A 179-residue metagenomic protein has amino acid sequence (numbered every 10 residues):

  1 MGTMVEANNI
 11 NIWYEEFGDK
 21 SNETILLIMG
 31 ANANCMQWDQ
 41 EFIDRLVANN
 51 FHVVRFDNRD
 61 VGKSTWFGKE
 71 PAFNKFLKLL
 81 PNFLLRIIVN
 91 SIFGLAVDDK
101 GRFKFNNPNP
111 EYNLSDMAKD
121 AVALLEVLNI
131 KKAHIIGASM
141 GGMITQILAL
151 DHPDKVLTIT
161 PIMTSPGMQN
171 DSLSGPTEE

Functional and structural regions predicted by a protein language model:
N8-K104: Conserved HGGG/HGGXW glycine-rich cap/lid loop of the alpha/beta-hydrolase fold
K20, L128-K131: Glycine-rich phosphate-binding loop signature in dinucleotide/nucleotide-binding domains
L27-A31, S139, T164: Glycine-rich His-Gly loop
V54-F56, A138, I162: The conserved SAM/SAH-binding core of class I Rossmann-like methyltransferase domains, concentrating on the hydrophobic
E70-K75, N106-A118: Catalytic nucleophile-loop/oxyanion-hole region of alpha/beta-hydrolase and closely related hydrolase-like folds
M117, S139-G142, H152: Active-site loop->helix "elbow" adjoining a glycine-rich segment at hydrolase catalytic centers
I130-S139: Alpha/beta-hydrolase fold nucleophile elbow
Q146, L150, T158-E179: Flexible "cap/lid" loop of the alpha/beta hydrolase fold
